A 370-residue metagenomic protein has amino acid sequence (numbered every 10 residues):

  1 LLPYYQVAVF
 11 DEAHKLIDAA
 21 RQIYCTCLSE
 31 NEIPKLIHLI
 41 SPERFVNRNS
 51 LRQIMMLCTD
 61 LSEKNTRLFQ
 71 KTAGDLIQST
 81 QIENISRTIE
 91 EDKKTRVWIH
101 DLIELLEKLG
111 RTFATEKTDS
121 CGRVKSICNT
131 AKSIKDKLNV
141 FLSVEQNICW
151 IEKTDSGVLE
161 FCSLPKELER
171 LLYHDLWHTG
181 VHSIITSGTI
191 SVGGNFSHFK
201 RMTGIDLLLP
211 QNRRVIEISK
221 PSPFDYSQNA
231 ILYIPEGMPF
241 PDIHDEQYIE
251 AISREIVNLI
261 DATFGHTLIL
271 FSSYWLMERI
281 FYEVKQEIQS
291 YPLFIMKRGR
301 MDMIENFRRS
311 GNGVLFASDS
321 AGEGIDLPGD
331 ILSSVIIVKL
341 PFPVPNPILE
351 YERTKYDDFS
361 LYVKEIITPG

Functional and structural regions predicted by a protein language model:
L1-T267, S272-Q286: Conserved coupling segment at the C-terminus of the helicase ATP-binding
L1-Y5, K297, T368: Short intrinsically disordered, low-complexity coil segments enriched in acidic
Y4, S290-Y291, G311, I331: Alpha-helix C-terminal capping/helix-to-coil transition sites in glycosyltransferase folds
F45, Y291-P292, V314-F316: Catalytic center-proximal scaffold of phosphoryl-transfer enzymes
L208, G265, L293, D330-S333: Secondary-structure boundary/capping residues
P223-F224, N229, P235-Q247, R298-G370: Conserved RecA-like P-loop NTPase helicase motor core
M277-E278, V284-R309: Conserved C-terminal RecA-like helicase domain
